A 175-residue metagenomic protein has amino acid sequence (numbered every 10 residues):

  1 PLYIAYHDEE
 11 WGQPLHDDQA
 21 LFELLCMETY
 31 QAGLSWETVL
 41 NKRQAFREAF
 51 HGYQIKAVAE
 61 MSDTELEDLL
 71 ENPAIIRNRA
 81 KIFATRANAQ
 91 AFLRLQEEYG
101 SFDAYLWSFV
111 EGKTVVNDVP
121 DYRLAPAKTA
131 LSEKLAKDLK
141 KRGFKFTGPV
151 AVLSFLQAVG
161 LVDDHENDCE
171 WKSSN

Functional and structural regions predicted by a protein language model:
P1-N175: HhH-family (HhH-GPD) DNA N-glycosylase catalytic core used in base-excision repair
